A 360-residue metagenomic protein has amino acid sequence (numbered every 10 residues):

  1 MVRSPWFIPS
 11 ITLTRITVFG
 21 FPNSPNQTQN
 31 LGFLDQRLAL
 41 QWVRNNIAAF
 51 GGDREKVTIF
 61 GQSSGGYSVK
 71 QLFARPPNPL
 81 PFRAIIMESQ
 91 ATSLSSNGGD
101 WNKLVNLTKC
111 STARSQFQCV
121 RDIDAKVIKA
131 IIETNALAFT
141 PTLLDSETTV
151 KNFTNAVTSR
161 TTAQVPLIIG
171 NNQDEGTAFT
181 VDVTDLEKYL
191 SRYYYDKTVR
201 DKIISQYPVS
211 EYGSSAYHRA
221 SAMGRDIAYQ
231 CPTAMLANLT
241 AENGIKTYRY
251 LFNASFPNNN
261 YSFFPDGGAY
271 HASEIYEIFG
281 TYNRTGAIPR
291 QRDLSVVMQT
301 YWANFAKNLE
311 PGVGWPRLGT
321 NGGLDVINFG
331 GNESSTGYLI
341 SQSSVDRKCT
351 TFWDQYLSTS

Functional and structural regions predicted by a protein language model:
M1-F117, A156-F179, D293, K307-V313: Serine-hydrolase-like catalytic core of hydrolytic proteins
V18-S24, I203-R219, I278-T285: Short glycine/proline-rich turn/loop motifs
Q27-N30, Q90-S93, N106, T154 (+3 more regions): Active-site rim elements
L34-Q41, Y67, G99, L137 (+4 more regions): A structural signal for well-ordered alpha-helical segments within the folded catalytic domains of diverse enzymes
P79, A84-L190, A220-R225, Q230-E242: Substrate-access "cap/lid" subdomains that shape and gate the entrance to catalytic or ligand-binding pockets
T162-Q206, D346-T359: C-terminal, loop-rich substrate-recognition/catalytic regions characterized by aromatic stacking residues
D196-E242, T247-R249, A254: Alpha/beta-hydrolase fold catalytic core
A234, N238-S360: Mobile gating loops/cap/lid regions near enzyme active sites that modulate substrate access
